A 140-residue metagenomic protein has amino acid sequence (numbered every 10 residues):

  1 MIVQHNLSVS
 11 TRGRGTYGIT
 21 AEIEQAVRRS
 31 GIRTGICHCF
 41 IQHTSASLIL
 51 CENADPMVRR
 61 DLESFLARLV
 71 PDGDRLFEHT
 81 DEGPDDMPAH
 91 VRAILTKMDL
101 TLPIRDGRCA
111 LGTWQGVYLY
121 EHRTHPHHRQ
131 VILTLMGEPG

Functional and structural regions predicted by a protein language model:
M1-G140: Active-site histidine-anchored catalytic micro-motif
